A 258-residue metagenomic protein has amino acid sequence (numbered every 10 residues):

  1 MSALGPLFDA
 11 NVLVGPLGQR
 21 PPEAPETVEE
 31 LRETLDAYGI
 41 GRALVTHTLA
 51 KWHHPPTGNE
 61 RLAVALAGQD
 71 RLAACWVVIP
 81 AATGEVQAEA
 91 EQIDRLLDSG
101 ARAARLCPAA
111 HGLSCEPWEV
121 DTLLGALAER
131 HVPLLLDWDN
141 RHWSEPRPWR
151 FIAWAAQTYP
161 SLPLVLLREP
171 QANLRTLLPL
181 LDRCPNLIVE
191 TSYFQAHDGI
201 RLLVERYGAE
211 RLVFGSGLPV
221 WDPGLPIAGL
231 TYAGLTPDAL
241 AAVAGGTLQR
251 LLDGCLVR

Functional and structural regions predicted by a protein language model:
M1-E23, N59-V78: Mobile, glycine- and charge-enriched loop segments and immediately flanking short secondary-structure elements within
M1-V14, A24-R42, A209-R211, G224-R258: Mid-to-C-terminal alpha-helical segments outside catalytic/metal-binding sites
N11, L35, L62, L96 (+6 more regions): Conserved, mostly hydrophobic/aromatic
L13-Q19, T48-A50, V77-A81, C107-H111 (+4 more regions): Active-site beta-loop-alpha junctions enriched in small/polar residues
P25-T46, W52, E60-L66, D94-R95: Alpha-helical scaffold segments that flank or form the walls of functional sites
E26-L31, T57-A63, A88-E91, W149-I152 (+2 more regions): Alpha-helical scaffolding within the catalytic cores of extracellular/periplasmic polymer-degrading hydrolases
R42, P56-L135, R141-H142, R183: Active-site gating/metal-coordination segments in enzymes
R102-A103, E116-V213: Catalytic pocket-lining loop regions of alpha/beta-barrel enzymes, especially the amidohydrolase/enolase/GH5 lineages
